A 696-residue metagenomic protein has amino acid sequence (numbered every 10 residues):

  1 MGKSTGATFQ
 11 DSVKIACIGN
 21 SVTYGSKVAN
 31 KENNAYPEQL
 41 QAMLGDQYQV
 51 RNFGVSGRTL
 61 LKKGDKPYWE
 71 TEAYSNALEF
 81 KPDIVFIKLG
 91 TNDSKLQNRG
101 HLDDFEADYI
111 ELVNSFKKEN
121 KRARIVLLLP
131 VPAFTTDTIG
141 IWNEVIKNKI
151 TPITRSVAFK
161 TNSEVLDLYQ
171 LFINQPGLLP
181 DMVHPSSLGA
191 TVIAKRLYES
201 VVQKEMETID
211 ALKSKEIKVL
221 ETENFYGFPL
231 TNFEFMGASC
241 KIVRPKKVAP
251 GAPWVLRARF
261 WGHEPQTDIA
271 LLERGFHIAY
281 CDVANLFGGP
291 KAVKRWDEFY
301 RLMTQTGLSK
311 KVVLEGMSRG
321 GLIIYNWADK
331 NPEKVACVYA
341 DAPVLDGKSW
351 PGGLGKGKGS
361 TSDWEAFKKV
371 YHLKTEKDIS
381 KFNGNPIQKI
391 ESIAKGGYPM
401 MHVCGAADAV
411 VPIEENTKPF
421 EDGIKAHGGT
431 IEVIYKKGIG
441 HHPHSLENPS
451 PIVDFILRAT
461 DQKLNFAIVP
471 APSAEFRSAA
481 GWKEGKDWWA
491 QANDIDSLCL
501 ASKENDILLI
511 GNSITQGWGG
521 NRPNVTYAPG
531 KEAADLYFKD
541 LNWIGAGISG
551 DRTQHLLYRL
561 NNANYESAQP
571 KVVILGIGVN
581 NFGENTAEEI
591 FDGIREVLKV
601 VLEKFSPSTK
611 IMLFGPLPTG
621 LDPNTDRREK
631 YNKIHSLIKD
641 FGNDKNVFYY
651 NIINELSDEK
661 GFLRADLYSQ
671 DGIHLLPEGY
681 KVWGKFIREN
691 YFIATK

Functional and structural regions predicted by a protein language model:
G2-S56, A73-K81, P472-S549, Q554-Q569: Serine-esterase "nucleophile elbow" of acetyl-processing enzymes
F9, A42, D46, D65-E205 (+3 more regions): Alpha-helical cap/lid subdomain in secreted, periplasmic, or secretory-pathway luminal O-acyl-processing enzymes
K66-W69, N326-T375: Hydrolase active-site cap/lid region
D93, A407-P412, H441-H442, N581: Acidic catalytic loop of the alpha/beta-hydrolase fold
P180-V183, S187-T191, V202, E414-L464 (+4 more regions): C-terminal catalytic histidine-bearing segment of alpha/beta-hydrolase fold enzymes
F287-G307, N326, G593, V597: Alpha/beta-hydrolase active-site loop
G307-S318: Alpha/beta-hydrolase fold nucleophile elbow
G357-K425: The feature captures the conserved acid-bearing segment of alpha/beta-hydrolase catalytic domains
